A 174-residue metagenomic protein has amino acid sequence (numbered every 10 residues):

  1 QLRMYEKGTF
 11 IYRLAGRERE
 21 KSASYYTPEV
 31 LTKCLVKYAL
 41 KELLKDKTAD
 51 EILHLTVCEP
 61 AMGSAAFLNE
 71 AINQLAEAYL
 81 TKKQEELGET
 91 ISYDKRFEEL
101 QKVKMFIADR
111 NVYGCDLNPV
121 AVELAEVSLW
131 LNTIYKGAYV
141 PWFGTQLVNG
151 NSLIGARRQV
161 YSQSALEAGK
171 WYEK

Functional and structural regions predicted by a protein language model:
Q1-M4: Long, low-complexity, polar/charged, intrinsically disordered or flexibly structured peripheral segments
T9-F10, A15-R17, K21-K174: SAM-dependent methyltransferase catalytic region
